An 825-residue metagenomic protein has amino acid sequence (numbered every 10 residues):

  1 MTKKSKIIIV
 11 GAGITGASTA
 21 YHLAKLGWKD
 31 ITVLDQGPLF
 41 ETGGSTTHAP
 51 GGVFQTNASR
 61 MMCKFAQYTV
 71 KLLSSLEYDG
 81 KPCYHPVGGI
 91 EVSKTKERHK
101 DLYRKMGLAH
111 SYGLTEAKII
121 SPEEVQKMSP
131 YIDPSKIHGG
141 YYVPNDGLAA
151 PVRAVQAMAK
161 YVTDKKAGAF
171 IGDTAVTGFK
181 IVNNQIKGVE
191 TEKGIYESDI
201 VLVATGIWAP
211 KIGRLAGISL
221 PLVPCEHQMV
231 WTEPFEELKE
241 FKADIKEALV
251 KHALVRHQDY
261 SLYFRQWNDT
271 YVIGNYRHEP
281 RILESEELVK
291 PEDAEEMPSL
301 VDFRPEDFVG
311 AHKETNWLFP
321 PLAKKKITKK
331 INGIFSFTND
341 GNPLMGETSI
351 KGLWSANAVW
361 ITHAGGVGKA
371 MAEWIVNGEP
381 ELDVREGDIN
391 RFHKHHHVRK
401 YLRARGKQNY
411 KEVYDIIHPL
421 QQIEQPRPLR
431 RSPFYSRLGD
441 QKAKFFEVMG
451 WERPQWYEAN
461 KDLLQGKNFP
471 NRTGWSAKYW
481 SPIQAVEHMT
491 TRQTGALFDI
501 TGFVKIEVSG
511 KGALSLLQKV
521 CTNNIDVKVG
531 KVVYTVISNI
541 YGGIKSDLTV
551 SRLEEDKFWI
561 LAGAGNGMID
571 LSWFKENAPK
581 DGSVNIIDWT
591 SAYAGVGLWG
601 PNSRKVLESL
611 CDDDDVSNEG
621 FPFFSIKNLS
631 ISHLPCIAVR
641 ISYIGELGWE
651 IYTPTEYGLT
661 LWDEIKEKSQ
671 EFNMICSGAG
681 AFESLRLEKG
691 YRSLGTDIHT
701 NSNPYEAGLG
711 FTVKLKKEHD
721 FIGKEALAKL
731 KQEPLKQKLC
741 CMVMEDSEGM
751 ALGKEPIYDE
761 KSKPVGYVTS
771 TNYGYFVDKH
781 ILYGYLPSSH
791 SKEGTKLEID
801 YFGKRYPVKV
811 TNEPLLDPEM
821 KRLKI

Functional and structural regions predicted by a protein language model:
S5-T32: N-terminal Rossmann-like FAD-binding beta1-loop-alpha1 element of flavoenzymes
S18, F179-F303, G310-L322, K400-Q422 (+2 more regions): Flavin-dependent oxidoreductases
A24-T46: Glycine-rich FAD pyrophosphate-binding loop
P50-M128, D259-F264, V272, E295-S299 (+3 more regions): Dinucleotide-binding Rossmann-like beta1-alpha1 core, especially the glycine-rich loop that anchors the ADP
P50-Q55, I90-V92, A216-K246, V504-E507 (+4 more regions): Central beta-strand plus flanking loop segment that forms part of the substrate or channel wall within the catalytic
Y141-I200: Helical element adjacent to the flavin cofactor pocket in flavoenzyme catalytic cores
D259, I282-E284, A294-R430: C-terminal catalytic lobe of FAD-dependent flavoproteins
G387-I825: Glycine/proline-enriched, intrinsically flexible loops and inter-domain linkers
